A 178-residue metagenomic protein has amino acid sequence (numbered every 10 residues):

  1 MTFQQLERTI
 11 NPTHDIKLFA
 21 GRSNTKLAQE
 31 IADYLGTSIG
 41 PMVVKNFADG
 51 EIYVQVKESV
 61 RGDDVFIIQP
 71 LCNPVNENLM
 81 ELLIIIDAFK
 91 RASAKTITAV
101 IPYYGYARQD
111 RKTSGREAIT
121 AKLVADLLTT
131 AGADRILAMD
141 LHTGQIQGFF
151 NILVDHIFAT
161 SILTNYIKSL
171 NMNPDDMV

Functional and structural regions predicted by a protein language model:
M1-V178: PRPP-associated nucleotide enzymes
